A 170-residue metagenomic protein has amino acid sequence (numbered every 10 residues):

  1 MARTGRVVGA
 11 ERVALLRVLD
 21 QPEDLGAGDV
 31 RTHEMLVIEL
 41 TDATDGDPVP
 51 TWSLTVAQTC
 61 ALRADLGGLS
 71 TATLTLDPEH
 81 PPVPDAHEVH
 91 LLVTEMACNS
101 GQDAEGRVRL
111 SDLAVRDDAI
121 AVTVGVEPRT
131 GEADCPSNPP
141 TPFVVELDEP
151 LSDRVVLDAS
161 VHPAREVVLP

Functional and structural regions predicted by a protein language model:
M1-P170: Exposed, flexible binding/inhibitory loops of compact, secreted disulfide-stabilized domains
